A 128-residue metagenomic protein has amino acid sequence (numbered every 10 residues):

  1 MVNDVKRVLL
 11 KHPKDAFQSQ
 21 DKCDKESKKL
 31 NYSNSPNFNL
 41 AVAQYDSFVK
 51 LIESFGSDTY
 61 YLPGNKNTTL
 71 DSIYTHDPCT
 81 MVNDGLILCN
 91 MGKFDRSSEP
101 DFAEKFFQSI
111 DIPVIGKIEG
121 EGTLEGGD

Functional and structural regions predicted by a protein language model:
M1-D128: The feature marks the mature, well-folded catalytic cores of soluble enzymes
